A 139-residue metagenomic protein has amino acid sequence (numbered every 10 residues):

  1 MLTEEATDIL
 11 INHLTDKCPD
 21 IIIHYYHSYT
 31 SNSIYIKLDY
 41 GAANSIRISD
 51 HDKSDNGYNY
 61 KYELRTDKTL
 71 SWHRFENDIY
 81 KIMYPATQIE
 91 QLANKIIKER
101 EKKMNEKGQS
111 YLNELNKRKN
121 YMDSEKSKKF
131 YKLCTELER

Functional and structural regions predicted by a protein language model:
M1-G41, K107-E138: Negatively charged, low-complexity tracts enriched in Asp/Glu with abundant Ser/Thr
G41-K98: Intrinsically disordered, low-complexity regulatory segments enriched in Ser/Thr/Pro and charged residues
D50, L64, K68, K103 (+2 more regions): Sequence-pattern detector for short linear motifs and compositional/periodic biases rather than a specific fold
I79-S124: Charged, low-complexity eukaryotic segments that initiate or comprise alpha-helical interaction-prone regions
